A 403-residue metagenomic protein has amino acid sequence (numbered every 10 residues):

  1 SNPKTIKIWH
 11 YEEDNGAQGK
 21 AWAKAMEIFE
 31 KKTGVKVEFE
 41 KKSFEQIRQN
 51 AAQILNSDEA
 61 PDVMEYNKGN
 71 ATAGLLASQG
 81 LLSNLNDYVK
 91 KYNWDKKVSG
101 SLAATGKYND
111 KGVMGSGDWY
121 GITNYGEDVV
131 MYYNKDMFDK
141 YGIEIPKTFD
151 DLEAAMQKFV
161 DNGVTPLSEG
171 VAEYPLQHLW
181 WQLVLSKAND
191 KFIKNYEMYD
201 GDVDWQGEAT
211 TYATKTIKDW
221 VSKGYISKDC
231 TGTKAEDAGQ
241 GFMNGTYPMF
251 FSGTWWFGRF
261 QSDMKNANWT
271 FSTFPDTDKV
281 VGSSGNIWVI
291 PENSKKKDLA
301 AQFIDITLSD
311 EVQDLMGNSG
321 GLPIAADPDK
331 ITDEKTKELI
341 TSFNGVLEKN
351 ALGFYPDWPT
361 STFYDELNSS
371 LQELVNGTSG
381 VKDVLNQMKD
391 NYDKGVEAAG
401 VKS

Functional and structural regions predicted by a protein language model:
K4-K7, E27-K32, K36, N56-S57 (+6 more regions): Extracytoplasmic/periplasmic substrate-recognition and gating elements
Y11, Q18, K24-A25, A71-G74 (+3 more regions): Extracytoplasmic/periplasmic substrate-binding proteins
I28, L81-D87, W255-R259, N286-S361 (+2 more regions): Mature extracytoplasmic/periplasmic domains
I28-T105, D136-K147, G241, P248-M249 (+2 more regions): Extracytoplasmic "Venus flytrap"/periplasmic binding protein-like
K36-V37, D139, K349-S403: Conserved C-terminal helix/tail region of periplasmic/extracytoplasmic solute-binding proteins
A71-V129, E153, L179-W181, T270: Hinge/lid segment of periplasmic solute-binding proteins
D110-N124, V129, E153-D202, K218 (+2 more regions): Extracytoplasmic/periplasmic solute-binding protein
M156-K158, M198-C230: Glycine-centered hinge/linker elements that transmit conformational signals in sensory and ligand-binding systems
